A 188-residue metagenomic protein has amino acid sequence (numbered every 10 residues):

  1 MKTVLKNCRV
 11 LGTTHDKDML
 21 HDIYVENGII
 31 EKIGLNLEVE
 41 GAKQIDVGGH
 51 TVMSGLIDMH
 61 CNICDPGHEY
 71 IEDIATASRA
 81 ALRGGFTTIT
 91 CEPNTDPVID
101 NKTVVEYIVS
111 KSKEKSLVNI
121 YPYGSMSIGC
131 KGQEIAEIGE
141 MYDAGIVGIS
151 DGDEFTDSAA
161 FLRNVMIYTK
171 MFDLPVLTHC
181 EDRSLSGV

Functional and structural regions predicted by a protein language model:
M1-V39: N-terminal metal-binding scaffold of metallo-dependent hydrolase/deaminase domains
L5, K43-I45, I57, T90 (+1 more regions): Hydrophobic/aromatic beta-strand patches that form the interior of the parallel beta-sheet core in alpha/beta enzyme
C8, I23, G28, G49 (+6 more regions): Divalent metal-coordination and catalytic microenvironments
L11, E92, G152: Conserved residues at the C-terminal ends of beta-strands
L37-V52: Active-site metal-binding motif and surrounding structural segment of the metallo-beta-lactamase
G48-S112: Metal-associated gating/positioning segment near the N- to mid-region
T95-E106, K111-V188: Histidine/acidic-residue-rich, glycine-tolerant segments that coordinate divalent metal ions
